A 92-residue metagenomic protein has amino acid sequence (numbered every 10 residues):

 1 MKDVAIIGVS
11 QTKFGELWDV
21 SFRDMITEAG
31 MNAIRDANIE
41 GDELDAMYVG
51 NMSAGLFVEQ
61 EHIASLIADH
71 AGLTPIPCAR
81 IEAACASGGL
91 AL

Functional and structural regions predicted by a protein language model:
M1, N38-G41: Alpha-helix termination/capping residues and helix-transition junctions
M1-R23, N32: Condensing-enzyme catalytic core mediating Claisen C-C bond formation in acyl metabolism
A5, L17, A54-L92: Conserved catalytic cysteine-centered active-site region of acyl-thioester-dependent Claisen-condensing enzymes
I7, A33, L44-M47, G88: Buried hydrophobic positions in well-ordered alpha/beta secondary-structure cores of metabolic enzymes
T12, R35-I39, D69-L73: Generic secondary-structure signature for well-ordered alpha-helical cores
R23-N38, I63, A91: Short, well-ordered amphipathic alpha-helical segments that serve as non-catalytic structural scaffolds within diverse
E40-A46, P75-P77: Short acidic capping loops at alpha-helix termini that bridge into adjacent secondary structure
N51: Residues that line or immediately flank small-molecule/substrate-binding pockets and catalytic motifs
